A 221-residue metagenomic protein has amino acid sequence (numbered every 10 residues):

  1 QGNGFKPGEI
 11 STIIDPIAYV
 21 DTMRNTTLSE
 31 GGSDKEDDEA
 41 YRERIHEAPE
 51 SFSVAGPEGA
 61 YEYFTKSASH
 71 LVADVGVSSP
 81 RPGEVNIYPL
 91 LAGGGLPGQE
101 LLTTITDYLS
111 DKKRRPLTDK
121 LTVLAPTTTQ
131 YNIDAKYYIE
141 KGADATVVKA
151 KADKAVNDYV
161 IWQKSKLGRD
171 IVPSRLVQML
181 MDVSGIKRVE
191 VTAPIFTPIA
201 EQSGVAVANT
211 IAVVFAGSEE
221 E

Functional and structural regions predicted by a protein language model:
Q1-E50, G56: Catalytic P-loop NTP-binding/switch module of NTPases
Q1-F5, S67, L180: Short, charged N-terminal helix-start/capping segments
F5-P7, S11, N86, L96 (+2 more regions): Polar low-complexity intrinsically disordered regions enriched in Ser/Thr and small residues
K6-G8, D15, R115, A193 (+1 more regions): Intrinsic-disorder/low-complexity coil detector
D15-S29, S33-K35, L71-P80, A206-E219: Short N-terminal helix-initiation segments at or just after the protein's N-terminus
D37, P126-T146, M181-I199: A broadly tuned preference for mixed-charge, low-complexity surface segments
E50-R169: Carbohydrate-recognition loop of C-type lectin domains
A150-E221: An aromatic-glycine-centered, glycine-rich loop/turn in mixed alpha/beta architecture
